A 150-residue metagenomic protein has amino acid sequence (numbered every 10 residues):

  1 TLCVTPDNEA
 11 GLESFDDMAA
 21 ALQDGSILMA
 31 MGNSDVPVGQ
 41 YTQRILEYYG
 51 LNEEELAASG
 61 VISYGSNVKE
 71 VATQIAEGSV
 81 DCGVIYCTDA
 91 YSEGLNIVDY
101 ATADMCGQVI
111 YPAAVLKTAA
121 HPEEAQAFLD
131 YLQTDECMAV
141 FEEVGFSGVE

Functional and structural regions predicted by a protein language model:
V4-E150: Exported/periplasmic ABC-transporter solute-binding proteins
